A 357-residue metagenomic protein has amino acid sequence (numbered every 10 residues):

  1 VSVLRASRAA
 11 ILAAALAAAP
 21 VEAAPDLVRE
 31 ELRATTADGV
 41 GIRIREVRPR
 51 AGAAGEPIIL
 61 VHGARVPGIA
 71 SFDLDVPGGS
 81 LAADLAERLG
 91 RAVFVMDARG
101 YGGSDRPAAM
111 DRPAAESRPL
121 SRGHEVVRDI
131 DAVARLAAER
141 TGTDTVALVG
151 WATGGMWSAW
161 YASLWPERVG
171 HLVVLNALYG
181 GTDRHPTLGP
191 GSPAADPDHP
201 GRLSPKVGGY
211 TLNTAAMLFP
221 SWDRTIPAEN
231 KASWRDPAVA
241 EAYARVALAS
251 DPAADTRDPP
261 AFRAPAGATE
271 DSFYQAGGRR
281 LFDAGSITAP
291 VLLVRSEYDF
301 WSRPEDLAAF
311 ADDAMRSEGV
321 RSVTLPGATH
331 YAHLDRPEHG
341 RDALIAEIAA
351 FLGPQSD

Functional and structural regions predicted by a protein language model:
A24-A51: N-terminal cap/lid segment of alpha/beta-hydrolase-fold proteins
A51-R88: Short, surface-exposed "cap/lid" segments of acyl-processing enzymes
G78-P107: Conserved alpha/beta-hydrolase
E125-T145: Conserved acidic catalytic loop of the alpha/beta-hydrolase fold
D144-V149, T153-D183: Conserved hydrolase catalytic core segment
D183, T187-A289, V294: Alpha/beta-hydrolase
F300-D306: Conserved alpha/beta-hydrolase "acid-adjacent" motif
A328-R341: Catalytic histidine-centered segment of alpha/beta-hydrolase-like enzymes
